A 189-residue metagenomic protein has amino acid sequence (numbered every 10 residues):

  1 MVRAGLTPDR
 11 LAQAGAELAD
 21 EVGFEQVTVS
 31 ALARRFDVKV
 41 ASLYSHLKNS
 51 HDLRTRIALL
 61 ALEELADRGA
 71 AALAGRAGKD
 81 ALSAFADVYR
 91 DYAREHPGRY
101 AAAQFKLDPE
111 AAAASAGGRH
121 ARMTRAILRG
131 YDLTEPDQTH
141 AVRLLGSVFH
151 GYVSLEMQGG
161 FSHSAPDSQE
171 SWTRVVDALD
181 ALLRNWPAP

Functional and structural regions predicted by a protein language model:
M1-V22, S30-A31, R35, D52-T55: Basic, helix-initiating cap at the start of DNA-binding domains
L11-A19, A61, L65, Y89 (+1 more regions): Short hydrophobic clusters on alpha-helical segments that form packing/core surfaces in small helical domains
A19, T28-V29, K39, S50-A61 (+1 more regions): Amphipathic alpha-helical segments enriched in hydrophobic/aromatic and basic residues that form the DNA-contacting
F36-L47: Short hydrophobic/aromatic patch on the recognition helix
L59-A84, A114-R129: Amphipathic alpha-helical linker/stalk segments
A70-A101, D108, R119, E135 (+1 more regions): Hydrophobic alpha-helical connector segments
D108-E135, T139-L144, Q169-A181: Amphipathic alpha-helical packing segments from all-alpha helical-bundle domains
S147-A165, A181-P189: Amphipathic C-terminal alpha-helical segment
